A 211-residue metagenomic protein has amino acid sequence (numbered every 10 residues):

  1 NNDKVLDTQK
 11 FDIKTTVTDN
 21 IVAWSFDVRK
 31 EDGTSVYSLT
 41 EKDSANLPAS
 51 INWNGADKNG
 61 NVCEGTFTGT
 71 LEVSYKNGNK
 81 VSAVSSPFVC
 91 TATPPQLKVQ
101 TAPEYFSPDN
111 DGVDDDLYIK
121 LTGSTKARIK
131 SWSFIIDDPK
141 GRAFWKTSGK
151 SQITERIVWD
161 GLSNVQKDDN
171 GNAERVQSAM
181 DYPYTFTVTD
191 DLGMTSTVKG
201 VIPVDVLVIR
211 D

Functional and structural regions predicted by a protein language model:
N1-D211: Short loop/turn motifs at secondary-structure boundaries
